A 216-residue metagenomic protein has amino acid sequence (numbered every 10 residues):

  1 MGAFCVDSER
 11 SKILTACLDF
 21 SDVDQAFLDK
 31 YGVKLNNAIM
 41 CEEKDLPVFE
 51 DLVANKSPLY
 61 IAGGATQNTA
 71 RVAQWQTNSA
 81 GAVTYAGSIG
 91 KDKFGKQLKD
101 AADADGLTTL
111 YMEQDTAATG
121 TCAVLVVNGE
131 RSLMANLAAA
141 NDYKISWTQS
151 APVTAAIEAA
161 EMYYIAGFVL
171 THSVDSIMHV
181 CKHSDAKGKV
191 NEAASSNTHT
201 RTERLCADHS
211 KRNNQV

Functional and structural regions predicted by a protein language model:
M1-L35, P58-I61, S79-A82, S88-G90 (+1 more regions): Ribokinase/PfkB-type carbohydrate-kinase core domain
V33-Y60: A short acidic, glycine-rich active-site loop that binds or catalyzes chemistry on phosphate/adenosine moieties
I39-K44, T69, F94, A151-T154: Short hydrophobic/aromatic-rich motifs at helix boundaries and adjacent loops
T69-A73, A102: Structural element of the ATP-grasp superfamily
Q74-N78: Gly/Ala-rich phosphate-binding loop of Rossmann-like dinucleotide-binding domains, activating on the conserved
